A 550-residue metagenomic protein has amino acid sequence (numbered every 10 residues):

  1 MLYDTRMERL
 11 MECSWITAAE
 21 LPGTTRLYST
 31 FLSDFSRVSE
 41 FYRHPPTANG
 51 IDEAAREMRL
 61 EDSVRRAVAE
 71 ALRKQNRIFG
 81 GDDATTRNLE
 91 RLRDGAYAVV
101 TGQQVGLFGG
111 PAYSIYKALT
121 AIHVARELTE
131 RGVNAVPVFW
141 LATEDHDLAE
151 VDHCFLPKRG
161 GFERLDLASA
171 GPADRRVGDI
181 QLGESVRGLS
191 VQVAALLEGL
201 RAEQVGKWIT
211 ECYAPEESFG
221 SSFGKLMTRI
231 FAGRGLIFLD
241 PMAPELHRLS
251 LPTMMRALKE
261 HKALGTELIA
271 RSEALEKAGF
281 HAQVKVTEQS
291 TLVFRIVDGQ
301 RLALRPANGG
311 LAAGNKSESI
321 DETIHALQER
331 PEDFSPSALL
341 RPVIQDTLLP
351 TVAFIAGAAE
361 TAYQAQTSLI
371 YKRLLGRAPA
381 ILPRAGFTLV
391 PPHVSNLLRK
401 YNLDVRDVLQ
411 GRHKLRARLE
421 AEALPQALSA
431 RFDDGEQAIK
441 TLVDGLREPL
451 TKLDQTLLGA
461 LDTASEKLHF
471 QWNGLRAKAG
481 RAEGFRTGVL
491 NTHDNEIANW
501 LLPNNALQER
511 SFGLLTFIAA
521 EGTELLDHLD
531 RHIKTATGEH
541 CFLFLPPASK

Functional and structural regions predicted by a protein language model:
L2-Y3, L226, I230-E318, E322 (+2 more regions): Long, compositionally biased intrinsically disordered regions
E20-A84, T291, H469-W472, R476 (+1 more regions): Low-complexity, highly charged intrinsically disordered N-terminal segments that act as targeting/localization
G95-T129, A356: N-terminal catalytic cores of NTP/NDP-binding nucleotidyl/phosphoryl-transfer enzymes
P111-A112, A125-D147, P379-A380: Glycine-rich phosphate/pyrophosphate-binding loops and their adjacent beta-strand/loop elements at enzyme active sites
P111-Y113, D147-C154, L249-M254, Q366: Short acidic, glycine/serine/threonine-rich loops at helix termini
V151-F155, G160-L165, L389-A421: A structural-propensity feature for long, helix-poor, extended segments
F155-E184: A glycine-rich helix N-cap at a beta->alpha junction
H281-V352, A358-L369, A385-P391, K550: A translation/RNA-centric and nucleic-acid-associated enzymatic feature enriched in Class II aminoacyl-tRNA synthetases
